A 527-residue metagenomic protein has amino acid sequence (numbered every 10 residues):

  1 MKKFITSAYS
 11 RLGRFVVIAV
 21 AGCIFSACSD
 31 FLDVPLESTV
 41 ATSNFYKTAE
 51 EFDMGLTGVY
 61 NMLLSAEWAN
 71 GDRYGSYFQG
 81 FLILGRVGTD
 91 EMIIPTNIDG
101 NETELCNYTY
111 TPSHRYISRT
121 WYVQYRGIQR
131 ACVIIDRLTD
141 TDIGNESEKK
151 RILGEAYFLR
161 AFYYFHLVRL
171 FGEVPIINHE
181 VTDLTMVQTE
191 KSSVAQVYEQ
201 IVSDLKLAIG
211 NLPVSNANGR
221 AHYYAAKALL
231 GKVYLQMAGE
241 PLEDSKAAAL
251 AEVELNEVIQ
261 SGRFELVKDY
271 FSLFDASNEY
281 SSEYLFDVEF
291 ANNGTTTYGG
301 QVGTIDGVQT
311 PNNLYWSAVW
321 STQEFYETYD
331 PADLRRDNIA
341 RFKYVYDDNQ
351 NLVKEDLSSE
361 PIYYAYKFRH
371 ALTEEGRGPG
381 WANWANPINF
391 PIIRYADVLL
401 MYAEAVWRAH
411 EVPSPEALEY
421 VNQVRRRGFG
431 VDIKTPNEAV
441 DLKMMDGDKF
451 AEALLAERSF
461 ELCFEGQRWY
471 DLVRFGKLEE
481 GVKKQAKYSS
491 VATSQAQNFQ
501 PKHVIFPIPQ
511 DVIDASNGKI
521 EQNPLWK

Functional and structural regions predicted by a protein language model:
M1-E37: Bacterial Sec-dependent N-terminal signal peptides
A27-F31, F81-R86, M92-T96, H114 (+7 more regions): Long, intrinsically disordered, low-complexity segments
S29-I98, V174, Y198, K206-I209 (+2 more regions): An aromatic- and glycine-enriched ligand-binding surface/loop that stacks and positions planar moieties
D53, T57, N61-E67, I93-F171 (+6 more regions): Conserved, well-structured interaction surfaces
L153, R160, L230, M237 (+3 more regions): Structural register within alpha-helical repeat arrays
V168-R169, P175, N216, Q236-E243 (+1 more regions): Short coil/turn linking the two alpha-helices of tandem helical-hairpin repeats
Y346-V424: C-terminal substrate/ligand-recognition segments
